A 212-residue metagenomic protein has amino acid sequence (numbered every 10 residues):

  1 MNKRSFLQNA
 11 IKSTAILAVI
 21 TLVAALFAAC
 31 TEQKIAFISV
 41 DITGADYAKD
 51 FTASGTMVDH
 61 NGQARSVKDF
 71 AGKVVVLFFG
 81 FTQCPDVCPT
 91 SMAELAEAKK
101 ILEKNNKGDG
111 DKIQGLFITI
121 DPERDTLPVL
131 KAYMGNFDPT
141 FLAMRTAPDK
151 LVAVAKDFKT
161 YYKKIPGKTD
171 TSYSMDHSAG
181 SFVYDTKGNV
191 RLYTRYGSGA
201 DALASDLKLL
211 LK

Functional and structural regions predicted by a protein language model:
M1-S54, V58, K212: N-terminal targeting signals for export/organelle localization
T52-A53, V75, S178-G180: Short loop/turn microsegments at loop-to-beta-strand junctions
D59-H60, D185: Short, acidic, Ser/Thr-enriched surface-loop or helix-capping motifs
V67-S91, L95: Short active-site neighborhood of thiol/selenol oxidoreductases, capturing the structured segment around
K73-V74, S91-F117: Conserved helix-turn-beta segment immediately C-terminal to the redox Cys motif in thioredoxin-like folds
D109-R124, T140-D149: Thiol-based oxidoreductase modules, predominantly thioredoxin-like and allied folds used for disulfide exchange
K131-S178: Short, internal strand/loop/helix patches that form the active-site neighborhood or redox-interaction surface
G167-K212: Thiol-/selenol-based redox modules, centered on thioredoxin-like and closely related oxidoreductase domains
